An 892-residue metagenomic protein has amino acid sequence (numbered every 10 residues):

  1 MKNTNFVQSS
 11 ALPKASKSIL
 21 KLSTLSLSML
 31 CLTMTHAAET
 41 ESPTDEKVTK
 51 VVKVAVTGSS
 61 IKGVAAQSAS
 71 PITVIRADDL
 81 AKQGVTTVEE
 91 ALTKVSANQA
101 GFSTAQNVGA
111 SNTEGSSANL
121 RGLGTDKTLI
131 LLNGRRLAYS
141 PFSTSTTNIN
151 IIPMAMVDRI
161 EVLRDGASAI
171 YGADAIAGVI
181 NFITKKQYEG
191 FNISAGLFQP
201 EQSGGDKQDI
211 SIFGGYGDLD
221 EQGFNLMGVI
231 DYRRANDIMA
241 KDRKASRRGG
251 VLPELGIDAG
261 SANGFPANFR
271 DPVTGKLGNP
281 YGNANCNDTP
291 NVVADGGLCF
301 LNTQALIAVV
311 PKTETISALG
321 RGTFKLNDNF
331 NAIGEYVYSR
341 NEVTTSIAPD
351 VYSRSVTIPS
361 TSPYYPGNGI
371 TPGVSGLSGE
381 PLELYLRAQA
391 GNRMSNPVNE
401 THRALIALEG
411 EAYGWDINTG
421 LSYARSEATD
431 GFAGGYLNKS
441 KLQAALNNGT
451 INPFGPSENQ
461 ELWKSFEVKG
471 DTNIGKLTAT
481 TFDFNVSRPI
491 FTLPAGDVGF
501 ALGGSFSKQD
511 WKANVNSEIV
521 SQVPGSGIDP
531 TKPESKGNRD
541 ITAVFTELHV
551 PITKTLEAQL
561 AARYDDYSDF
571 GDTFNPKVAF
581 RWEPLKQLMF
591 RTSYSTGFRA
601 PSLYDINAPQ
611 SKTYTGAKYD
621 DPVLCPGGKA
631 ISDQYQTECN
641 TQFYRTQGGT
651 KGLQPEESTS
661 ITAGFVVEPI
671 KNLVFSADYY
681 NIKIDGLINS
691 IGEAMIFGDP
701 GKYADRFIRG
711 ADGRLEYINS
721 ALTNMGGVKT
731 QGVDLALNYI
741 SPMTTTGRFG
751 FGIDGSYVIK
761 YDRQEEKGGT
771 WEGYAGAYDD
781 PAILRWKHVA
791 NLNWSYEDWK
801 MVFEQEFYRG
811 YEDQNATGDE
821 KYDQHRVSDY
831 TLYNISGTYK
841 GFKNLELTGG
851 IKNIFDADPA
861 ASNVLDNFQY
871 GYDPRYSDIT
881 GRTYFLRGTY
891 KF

Functional and structural regions predicted by a protein language model:
M1-V85, E89-V95, S211-D218, N285 (+5 more regions): N-terminal Sec signal peptide and the immediately downstream disordered periplasmic leader that contains the TonB box
L80, L92, I160-E161, I180-F182 (+6 more regions): Non-catalytic regulatory/gating segments with a bias toward low-complexity or hydrophobic composition
V88-A91, S116-N119, N148-N150, D174-A195 (+1 more regions): N-terminal periplasmic accessory domains that precede and gate Gram-negative outer-membrane beta-barrel machines
L92-R136: Extracytoplasmic beta-strand/coil segments of soluble accessory domains associated with Gram-negative outer-membrane
R135-R164: Short acidic/polar hinge/loop motifs at secondary-structure boundaries that mediate gating or recognition
K244-P253, K276-T313, L319, N329-I541 (+4 more regions): Surface-exposed, low-complexity loop segments enriched in small/polar and acidic residues
L437, V674, I759, F807-A816 (+1 more regions): C-terminal beta-signal and adjacent terminal beta-strands/loops of Gram-negative outer-membrane beta-barrel proteins
V674-N815: Gram-negative outer-membrane beta-barrel transporters
